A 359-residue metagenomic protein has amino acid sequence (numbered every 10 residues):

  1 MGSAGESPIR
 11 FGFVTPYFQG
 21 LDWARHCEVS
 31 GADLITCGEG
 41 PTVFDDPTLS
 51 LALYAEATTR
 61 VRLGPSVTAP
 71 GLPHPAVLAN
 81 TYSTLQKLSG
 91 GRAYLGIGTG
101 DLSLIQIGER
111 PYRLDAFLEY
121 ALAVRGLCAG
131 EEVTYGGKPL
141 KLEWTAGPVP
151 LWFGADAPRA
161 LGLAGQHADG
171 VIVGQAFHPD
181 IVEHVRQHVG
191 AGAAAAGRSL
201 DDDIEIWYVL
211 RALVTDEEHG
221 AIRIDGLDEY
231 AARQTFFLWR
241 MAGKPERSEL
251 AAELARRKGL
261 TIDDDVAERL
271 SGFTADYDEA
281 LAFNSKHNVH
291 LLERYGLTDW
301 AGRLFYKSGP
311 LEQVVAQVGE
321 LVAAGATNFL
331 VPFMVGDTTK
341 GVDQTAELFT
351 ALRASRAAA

Functional and structural regions predicted by a protein language model:
M1-S66, V149, A359: N-terminal beta1-alpha1-beta2 module of alpha/beta enzyme domains
G2, R110-L142, Q187-E320: An alpha-helical appendage that flanks or caps ligand/catalytic pockets
P8-F18, V67-A76, T145-D156, A212-T215 (+1 more regions): Active-site mouth loops of central-metabolism enzymes
I9-T15, I35-C37, R62-S66, A93-I97 (+4 more regions): Hydrophobic faces of well-ordered beta-strands that scaffold small-molecule active sites in alpha/beta enzyme cores
P16-C27, L78-T81, G154-L163, P310-E320: Short, acidic/polar
R25-V29, L51-R62, Y82-A93, G165-Q166 (+2 more regions): Acidic (Asp/Glu)-rich catalytic clusters
L34-T58, A69, D101-S103, Q175-P179 (+1 more regions): Glycine-rich, proline-tolerant flexible connector loops at the mouths of alpha/beta enzymes
D46-T68, L72, Y120-L127, A191-A195 (+1 more regions): Alpha-helix-loop-beta-strand connector modules within alpha/beta enzyme cores
